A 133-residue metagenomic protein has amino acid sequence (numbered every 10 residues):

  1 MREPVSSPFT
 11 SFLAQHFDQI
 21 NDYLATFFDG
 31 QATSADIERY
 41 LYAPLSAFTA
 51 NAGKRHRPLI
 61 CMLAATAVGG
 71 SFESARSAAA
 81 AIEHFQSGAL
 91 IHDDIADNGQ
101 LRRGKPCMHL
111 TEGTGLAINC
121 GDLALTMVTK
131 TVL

Functional and structural regions predicted by a protein language model:
M1-A32: N-terminal amphipathic/basic leader segments beginning at the initiator methionine
D36-L133: Mg2+-dependent prenyl diphosphate-binding active-site environment of isoprenoid biosynthetic enzymes
